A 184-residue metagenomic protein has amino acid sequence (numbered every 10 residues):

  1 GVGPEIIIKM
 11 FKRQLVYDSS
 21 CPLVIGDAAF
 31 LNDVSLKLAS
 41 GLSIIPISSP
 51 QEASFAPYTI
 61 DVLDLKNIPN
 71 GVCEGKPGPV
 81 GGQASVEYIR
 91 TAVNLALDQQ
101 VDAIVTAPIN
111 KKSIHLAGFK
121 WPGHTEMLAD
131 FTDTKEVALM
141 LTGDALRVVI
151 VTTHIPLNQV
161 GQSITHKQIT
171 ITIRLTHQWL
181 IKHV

Functional and structural regions predicted by a protein language model:
V2-H124, S163-V184: Contiguous, glycine/small-aliphatic-enriched amphipathic segments in soluble metabolic enzymes
P122-V149, T153-N158: Flexible loop/hinge segments that line or gate small-molecule binding clefts
